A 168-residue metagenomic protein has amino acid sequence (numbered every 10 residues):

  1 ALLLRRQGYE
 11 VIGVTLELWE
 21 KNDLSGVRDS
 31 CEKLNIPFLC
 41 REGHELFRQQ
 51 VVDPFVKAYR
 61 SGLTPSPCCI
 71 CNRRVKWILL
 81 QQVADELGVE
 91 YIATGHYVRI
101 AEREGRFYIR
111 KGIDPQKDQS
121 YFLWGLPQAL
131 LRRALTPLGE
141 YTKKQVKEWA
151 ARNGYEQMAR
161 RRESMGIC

Functional and structural regions predicted by a protein language model:
A1-G125, L135, K143-V146: ATP-dependent adenylation/nucleotidyltransferase module used to activate substrates
D118, F122-C168: Contiguous mid-protein beta-loop-alpha structural module that forms a pocket-lining wall or clamp of enzyme active
